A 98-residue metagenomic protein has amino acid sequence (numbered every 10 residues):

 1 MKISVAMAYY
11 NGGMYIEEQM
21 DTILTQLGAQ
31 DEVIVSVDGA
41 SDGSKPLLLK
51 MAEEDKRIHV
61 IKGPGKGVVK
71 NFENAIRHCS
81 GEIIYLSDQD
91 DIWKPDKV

Functional and structural regions predicted by a protein language model:
K2-S4, E32: Cell-envelope/extracellular polymer assembly enzymes that use nucleotide-activated donors
N11-T25: Short, well-formed alpha-helical segments that are part of the catalytic scaffolds of diverse glycosyltransferases
V37-P46: A conserved acidic beta->alpha catalytic loop
D38, S87-Q89: Active-site acidic Asp-centered loop
G43, D91-V98: Acidic donor-binding/catalytic loop of UDP-sugar-dependent glycosyltransferases, especially processive GT2
G63-C79: Glycine-rich, basic loop-to-helix element that forms the pyrophosphate-binding segment of sugar-nucleotide handling
I84: Short aromatic/hydrophobic "clamp" motif used to bind/position activated sugar donors
